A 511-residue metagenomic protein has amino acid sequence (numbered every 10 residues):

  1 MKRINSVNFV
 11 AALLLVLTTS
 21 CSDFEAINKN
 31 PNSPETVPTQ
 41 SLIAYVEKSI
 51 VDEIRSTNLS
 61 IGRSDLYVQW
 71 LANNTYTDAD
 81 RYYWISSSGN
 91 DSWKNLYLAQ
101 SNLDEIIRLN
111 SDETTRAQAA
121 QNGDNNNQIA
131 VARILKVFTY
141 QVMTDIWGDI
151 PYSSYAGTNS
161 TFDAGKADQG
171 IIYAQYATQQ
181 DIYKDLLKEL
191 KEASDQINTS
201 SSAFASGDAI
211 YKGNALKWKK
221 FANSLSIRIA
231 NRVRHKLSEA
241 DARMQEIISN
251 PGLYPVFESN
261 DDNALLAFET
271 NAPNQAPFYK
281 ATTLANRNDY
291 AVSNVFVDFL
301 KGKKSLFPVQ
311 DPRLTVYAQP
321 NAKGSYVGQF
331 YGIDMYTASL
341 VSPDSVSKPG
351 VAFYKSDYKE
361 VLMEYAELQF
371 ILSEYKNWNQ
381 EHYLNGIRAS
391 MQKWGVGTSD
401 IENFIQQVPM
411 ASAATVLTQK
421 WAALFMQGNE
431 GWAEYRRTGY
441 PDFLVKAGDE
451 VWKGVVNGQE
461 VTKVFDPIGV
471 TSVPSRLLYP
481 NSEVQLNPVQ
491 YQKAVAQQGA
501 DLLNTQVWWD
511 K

Functional and structural regions predicted by a protein language model:
M1-K29: Bacterial Sec-dependent N-terminal signal peptides
C21-T75, Y82-Y83, E105, D112-T115 (+2 more regions): Membrane-proximal, proline-rich intrinsically disordered regions
L71-S153, T161-S206, Y358: Conserved, well-structured interaction surfaces
A240-L372, W378-A423, Q427-W432, T438 (+1 more regions): Hydrophobic-face positions in mid-chain alpha helices that act as interaction patches
